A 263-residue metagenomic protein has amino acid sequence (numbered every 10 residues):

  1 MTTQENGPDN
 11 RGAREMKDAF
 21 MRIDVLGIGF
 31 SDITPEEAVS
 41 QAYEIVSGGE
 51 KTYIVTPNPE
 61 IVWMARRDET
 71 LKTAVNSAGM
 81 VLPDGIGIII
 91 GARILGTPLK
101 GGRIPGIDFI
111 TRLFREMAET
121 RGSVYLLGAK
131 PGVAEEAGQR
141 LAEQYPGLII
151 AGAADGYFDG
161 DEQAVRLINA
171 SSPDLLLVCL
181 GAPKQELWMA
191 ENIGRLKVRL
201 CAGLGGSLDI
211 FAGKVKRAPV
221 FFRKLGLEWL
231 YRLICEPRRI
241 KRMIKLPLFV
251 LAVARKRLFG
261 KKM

Functional and structural regions predicted by a protein language model:
T2-Q4, R14-I104: N-terminal nucleotide/polyanion-binding subdomain common to many enzyme families
N58-I61, L180-Q185, S207-L208: Short glycine-rich anion-binding loops that position phosphate/pyrophosphate groups of nucleotides and phosphorylated
E69-S77, E186-G206: A short, gly/pro- and small-residue-rich
G79, V124, A151, D174 (+1 more regions): Conserved acidic residues
I89-A92, M117, R217-M263: A transmembrane-helix-recognition feature enriched in membrane-embedded lipid enzymes and envelope glyco-/phospholipid
I89-L167, S171: Conserved beta-alpha
G156-D159, R199-C235: Short, flexible loop segments at boundaries between secondary-structure elements
S172-L177, A182, V198: Proline-aspartate-enriched helix->loop->beta-strand connector
